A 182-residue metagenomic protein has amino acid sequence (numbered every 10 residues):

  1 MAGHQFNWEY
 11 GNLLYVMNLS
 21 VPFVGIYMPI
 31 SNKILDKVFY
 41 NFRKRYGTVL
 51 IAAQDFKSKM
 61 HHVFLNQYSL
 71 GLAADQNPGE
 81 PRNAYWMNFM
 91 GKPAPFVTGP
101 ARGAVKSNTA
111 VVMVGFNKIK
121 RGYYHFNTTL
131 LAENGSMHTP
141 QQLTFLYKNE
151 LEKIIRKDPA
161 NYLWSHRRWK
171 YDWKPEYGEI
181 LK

Functional and structural regions predicted by a protein language model:
M1-Q54, N66, G79-Y85: Catalytic core of membrane glycerolipid acyltransferases/transacylases, capturing the structured, soluble-facing
L19-P22, Q54-K182: Non-catalytic C-terminal accessory region of glycerolipid acyltransferases and related lyso-lipid remodeling enzymes
